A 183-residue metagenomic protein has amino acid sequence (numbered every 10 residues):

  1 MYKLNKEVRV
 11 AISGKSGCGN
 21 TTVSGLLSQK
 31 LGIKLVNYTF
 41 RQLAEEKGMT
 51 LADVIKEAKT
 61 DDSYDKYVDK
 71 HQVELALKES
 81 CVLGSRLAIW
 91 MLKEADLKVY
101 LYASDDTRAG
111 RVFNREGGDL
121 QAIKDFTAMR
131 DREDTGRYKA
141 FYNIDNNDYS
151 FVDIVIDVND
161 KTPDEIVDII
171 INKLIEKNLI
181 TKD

Functional and structural regions predicted by a protein language model:
M1-V54, S63, L77-K78, E94 (+2 more regions): Glycine-rich phosphate-binding loop of ATP-dependent small-molecule kinases
K30, A95-Y100, D106: Internal catalytic or translocation cores that form aromatic/hydrophobic pockets or channels for amphipathic metabolites
K34-L92, D106-T107, G117-D125, R132: ATP-dependent small-molecule kinase phosphotransfer cores that center on conserved nucleotide phosphate-binding segments
I89-A95, N147-S150: Short loop/helix-cap segments at secondary-structure boundaries that form the rim of catalytic
A103-R108, T162: Conserved nucleotide-binding/hydrolysis micro-motifs of P-loop NTPases
V112: Flexible active-site lid/hinge loop adjacent to a nucleotide/diphosphate and Mg2+-phosphate binding pocket
L120-I169: Small-molecule kinase domains that catalyze NTP-dependent phosphoryl transfer to phosphate-bearing small molecules
